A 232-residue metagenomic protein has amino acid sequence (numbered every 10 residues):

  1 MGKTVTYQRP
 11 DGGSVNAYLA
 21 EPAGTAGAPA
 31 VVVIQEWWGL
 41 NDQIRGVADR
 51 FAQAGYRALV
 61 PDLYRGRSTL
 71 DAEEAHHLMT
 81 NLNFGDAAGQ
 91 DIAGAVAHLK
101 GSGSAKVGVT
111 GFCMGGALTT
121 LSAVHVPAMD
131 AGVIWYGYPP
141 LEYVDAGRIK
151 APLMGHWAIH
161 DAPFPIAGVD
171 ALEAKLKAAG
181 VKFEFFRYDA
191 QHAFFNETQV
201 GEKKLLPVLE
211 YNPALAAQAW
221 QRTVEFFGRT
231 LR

Functional and structural regions predicted by a protein language model:
M1-R232: N-terminal cap/leader regions of alpha/beta-hydrolase-fold enzymes, predominantly small-molecule hydrolases
